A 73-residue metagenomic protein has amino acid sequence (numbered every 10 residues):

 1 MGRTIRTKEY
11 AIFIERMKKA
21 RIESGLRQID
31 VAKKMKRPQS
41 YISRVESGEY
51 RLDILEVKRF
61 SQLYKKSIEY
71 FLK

Functional and structural regions predicted by a protein language model:
G2-E23: A short, Lys/Arg-rich alpha-helix, primarily the initiator
I22, K33, Q62: Alpha-helical residues within the helix-turn-helix
G25-R44: Short alpha-helical DNA-recognition segment
S43-E46, L63: Intrinsically disordered, low-complexity serine/threonine-rich segments
S47, K73: Short, conserved catalytic or interaction motifs in soluble domains
L55-Y70: DNA major-groove recognition helix of helix-turn-helix/homeodomain DNA-binding modules
